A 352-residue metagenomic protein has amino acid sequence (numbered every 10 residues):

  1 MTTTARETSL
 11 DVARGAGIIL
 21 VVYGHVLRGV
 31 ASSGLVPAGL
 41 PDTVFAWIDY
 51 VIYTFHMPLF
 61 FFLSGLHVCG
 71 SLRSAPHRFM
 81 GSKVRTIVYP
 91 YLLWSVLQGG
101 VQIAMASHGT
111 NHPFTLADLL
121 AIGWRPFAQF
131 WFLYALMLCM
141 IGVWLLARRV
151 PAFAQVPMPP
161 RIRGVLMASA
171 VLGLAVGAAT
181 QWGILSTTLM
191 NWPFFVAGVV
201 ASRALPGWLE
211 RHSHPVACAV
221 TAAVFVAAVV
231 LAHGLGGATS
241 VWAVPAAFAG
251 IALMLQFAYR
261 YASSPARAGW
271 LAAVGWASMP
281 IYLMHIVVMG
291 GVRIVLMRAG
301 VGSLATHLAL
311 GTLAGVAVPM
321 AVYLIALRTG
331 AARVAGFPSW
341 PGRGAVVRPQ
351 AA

Functional and structural regions predicted by a protein language model:
T8-G70, I87-Y91, S95: Functionally critical transmembrane alpha-helices in membrane proteins and complexes, commonly lining
V22-V26, S95-V96, M167-Q181, T221-G234 (+1 more regions): Aromatic-anchored segments of alpha-helical transmembrane domains
F45-P58, A121-A135, G177-V196, V229-L253: Interfacial loop-to-helix transition and helix-capping segments at the boundaries of transmembrane helices
I52-L59, S71-Q102, H112-P113, A117-F130 (+3 more regions): Transmembrane alpha-helical segments and their boundary/interface "anchor" motifs in multi-pass integral membrane
L66-C69, C139, V143-P151, N191-G207 (+3 more regions): Hydrophobic transmembrane alpha-helices
M140-S169, G183, V200-A219: Solvent-exposed interhelical
W208-A272, V287, G302-L304: Alpha-helical transmembrane segments and terminal signal-anchor/GPI-anchor hydrophobic tails, characterized by long
A262-A268, V288-A352: C-terminal "closing" transmembrane helix and its immediate cytosolic amphipathic cap in multi-pass membrane proteins
